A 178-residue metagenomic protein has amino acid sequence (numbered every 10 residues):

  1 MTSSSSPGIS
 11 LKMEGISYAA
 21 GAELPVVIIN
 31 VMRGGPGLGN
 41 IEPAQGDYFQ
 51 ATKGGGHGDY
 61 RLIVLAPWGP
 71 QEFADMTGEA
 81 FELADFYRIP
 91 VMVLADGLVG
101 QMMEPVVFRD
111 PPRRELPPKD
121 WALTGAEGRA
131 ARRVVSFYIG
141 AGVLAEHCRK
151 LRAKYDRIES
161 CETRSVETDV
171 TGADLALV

Functional and structural regions predicted by a protein language model:
M1-K12, G21-N30, A66, A176-V178: A short, small-residue-rich loop immediately preceding and capping a beta-strand
S3, G8-E14, G37, F73-M76: Short glycine/serine/threonine-rich phosphate/pyrophosphate-binding segments that cradle anionic phosphate groups
G15-V26, E42-T52, V107-R114: A glycine- and small-aliphatic-rich helix-loop capping segment at beta-alpha/alpha-beta transitions that lines
S17-P25, V31-G34, K53-H57, D75-I89 (+2 more regions): Generic secondary-structure signature for well-ordered alpha-helical cores
L24-G35, R114-L123: A glycine-rich helix N-cap at a beta->alpha junction
I41-A44, Q50, H57-D59, R152-V178: Thiamine diphosphate
P43-G97: Conserved thiamine diphosphate
R88-E167: Conformationally flexible catalytic loops at phosphate/diphosphate-handling active centers
